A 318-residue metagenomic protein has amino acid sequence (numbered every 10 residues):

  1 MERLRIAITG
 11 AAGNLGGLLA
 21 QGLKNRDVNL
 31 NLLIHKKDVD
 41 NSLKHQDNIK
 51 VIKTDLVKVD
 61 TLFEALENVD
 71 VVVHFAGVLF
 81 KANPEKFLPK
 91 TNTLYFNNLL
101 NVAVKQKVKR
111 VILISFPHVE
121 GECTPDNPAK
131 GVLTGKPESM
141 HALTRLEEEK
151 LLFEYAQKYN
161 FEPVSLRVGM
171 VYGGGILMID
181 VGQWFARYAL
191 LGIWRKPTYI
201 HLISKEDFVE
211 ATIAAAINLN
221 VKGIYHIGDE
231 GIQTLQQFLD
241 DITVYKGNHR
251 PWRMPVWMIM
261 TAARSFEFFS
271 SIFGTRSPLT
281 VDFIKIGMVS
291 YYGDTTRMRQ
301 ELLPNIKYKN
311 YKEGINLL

Functional and structural regions predicted by a protein language model:
I6-R26: N-terminal Rossmann NAD(P)H-binding glycine-rich loop of SDR-like oxidoreductase domains
T9, G173, W194-T198, Y225-Q233 (+2 more regions): Glycine-rich Rossmann NAD(P)(H)-binding loop
I49, K53-L94, E120: NAD(P)H-binding glycine-rich loop region in Rossmannoid oxidoreductase-like domains and their noncatalytic homologs
N98-M140: Conserved Rossmann-fold NAD(P)-dependent oxidoreductase catalytic core, especially the SDR/UDP-sugar
T124-Y172, G192-W194: Catalytic helix-loop patch of NAD(P)-dependent Rossmann-fold dehydrogenases
L146, Y159-F161, V171-G182, A215-Y225 (+1 more regions): Glycine/proline-rich active-site loop of Rossmann-fold NAD(P)-dependent oxidoreductases
Q157-K205, I242: NAD(P)-dependent short-chain dehydrogenase/reductase
A211-P278, T295, K309-Y311, I315-L318: Mid/C-terminal beta-alpha module of Rossmann-like enzyme folds, strongest in SDR-family dehydrogenases/epimerases
